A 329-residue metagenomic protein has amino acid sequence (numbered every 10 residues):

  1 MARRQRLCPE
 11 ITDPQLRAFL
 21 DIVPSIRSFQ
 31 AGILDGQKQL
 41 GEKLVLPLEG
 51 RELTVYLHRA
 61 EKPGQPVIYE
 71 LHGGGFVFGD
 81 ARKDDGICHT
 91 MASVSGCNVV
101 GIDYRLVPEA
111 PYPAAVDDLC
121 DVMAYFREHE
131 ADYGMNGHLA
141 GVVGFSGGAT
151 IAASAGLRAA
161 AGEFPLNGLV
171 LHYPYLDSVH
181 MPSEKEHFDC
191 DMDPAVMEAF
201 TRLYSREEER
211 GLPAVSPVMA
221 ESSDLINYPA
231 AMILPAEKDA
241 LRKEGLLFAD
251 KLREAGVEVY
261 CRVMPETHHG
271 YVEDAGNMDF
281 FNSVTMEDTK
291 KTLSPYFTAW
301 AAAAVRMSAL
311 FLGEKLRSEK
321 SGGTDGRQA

Functional and structural regions predicted by a protein language model:
A2-V45: An N-terminal hydrophobic leader/cap segment in hydrolases
C8-I11, E42-Y56, K62-A329: Alpha/beta-hydrolase superfamily serine-hydrolase fold, recognizing
